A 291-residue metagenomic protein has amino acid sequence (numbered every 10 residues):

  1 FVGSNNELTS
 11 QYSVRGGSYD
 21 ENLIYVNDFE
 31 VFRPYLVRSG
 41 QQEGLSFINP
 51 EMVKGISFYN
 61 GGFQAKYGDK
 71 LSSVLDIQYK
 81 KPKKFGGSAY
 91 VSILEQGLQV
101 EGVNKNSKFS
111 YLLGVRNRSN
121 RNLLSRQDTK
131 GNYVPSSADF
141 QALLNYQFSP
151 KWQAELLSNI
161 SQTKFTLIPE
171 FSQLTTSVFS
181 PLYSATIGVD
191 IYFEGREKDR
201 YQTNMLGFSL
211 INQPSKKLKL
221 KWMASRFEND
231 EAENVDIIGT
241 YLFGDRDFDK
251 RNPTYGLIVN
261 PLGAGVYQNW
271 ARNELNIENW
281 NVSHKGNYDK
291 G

Functional and structural regions predicted by a protein language model:
F1-F63, V74, K80: Periplasmic N-terminal accessory/gating domains of Gram-negative outer-membrane beta-barrel systems
S4-N6, Y67, Y90-S92, N132-S136 (+2 more regions): Short sequence motifs at beta-strands and strand-loop junctions characteristic of Gram-negative outer-membrane
Q11, G55, N60, S72-D76 (+5 more regions): Membrane-embedded beta-strand positions in outer-membrane beta-barrel channels/transporters
R15, L112, E155-S161, K219-N229 (+2 more regions): Outer-envelope exported proteins of Gram-negative bacteria
V37-Q41, F58-Y59, K80-K83, L124-D128 (+4 more regions): Extracytoplasmic loops and strand-loop junctions of Gram-negative outer membrane beta-barrel proteins
Q42-S46, K54-Q64, S73-G102, S110-V115 (+2 more regions): Short strand-turn segments of transmembrane beta-barrel domains in outer membranes, especially the first one or two
L94-N117, K130-E170, E197-W222: Transmembrane beta-barrel wall of Gram-negative outer-membrane proteins
N120, Q153-A154, S158-Q213, E228-N252 (+1 more regions): Flexible loop and strand-edge segments within Gram-negative outer membrane beta-barrel domains
